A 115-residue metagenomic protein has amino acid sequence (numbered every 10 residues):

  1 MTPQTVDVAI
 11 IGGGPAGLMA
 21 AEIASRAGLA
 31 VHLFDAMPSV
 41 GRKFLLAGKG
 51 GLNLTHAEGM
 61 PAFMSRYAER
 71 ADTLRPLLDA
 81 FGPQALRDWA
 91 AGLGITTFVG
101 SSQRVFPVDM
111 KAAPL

Functional and structural regions predicted by a protein language model:
T2-A16, H32: Beta1/beta-strand and adjacent pyrophosphate-binding region of the FAD-binding site in flavoprotein oxidoreductases
A9, S25-K49: Glycine-rich FAD pyrophosphate-binding loop
A16, A20-S25: Small-residue (primarily alanine) positions within well-ordered alpha-helices, especially packing/interaction faces
A20, L29, A36, P114-L115: General structural feature for long, well-ordered alpha-helical segments within catalytic domains of soluble enzymes
S25, S65, A91: Short polybasic/polar patches that bind polyanions
R42-L77: N-terminal glycine-rich dinucleotide-binding loop that anchors FAD/FMN and/or NAD(P) in oxidoreductases
D79-L115: Feature captures the FAD/FMN-dependent oxidoreductase FAD-binding
